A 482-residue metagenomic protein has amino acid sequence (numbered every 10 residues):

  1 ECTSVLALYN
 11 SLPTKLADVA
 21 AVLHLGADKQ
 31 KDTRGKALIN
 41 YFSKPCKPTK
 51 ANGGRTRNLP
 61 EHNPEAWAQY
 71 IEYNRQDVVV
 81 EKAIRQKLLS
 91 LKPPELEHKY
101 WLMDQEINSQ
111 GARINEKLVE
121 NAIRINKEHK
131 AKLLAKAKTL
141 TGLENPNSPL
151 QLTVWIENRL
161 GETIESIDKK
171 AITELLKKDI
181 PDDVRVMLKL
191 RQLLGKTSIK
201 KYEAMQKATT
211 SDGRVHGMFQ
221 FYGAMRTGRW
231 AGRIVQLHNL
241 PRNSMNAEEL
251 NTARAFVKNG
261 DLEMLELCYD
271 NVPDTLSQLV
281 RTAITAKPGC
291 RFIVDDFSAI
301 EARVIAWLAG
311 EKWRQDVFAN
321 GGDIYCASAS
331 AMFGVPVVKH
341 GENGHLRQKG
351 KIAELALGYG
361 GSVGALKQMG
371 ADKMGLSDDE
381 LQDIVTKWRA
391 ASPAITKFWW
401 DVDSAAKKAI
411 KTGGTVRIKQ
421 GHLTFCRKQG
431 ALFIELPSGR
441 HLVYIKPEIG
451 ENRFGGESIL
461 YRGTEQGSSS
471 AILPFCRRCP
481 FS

Functional and structural regions predicted by a protein language model:
E1-K29, N40-S482: Conserved catalytic core of nucleotide polymerization and phosphodiester-bond processing enzymes
R34: A glycine-rich beta-to-alpha transition motif near the start of alpha/beta enzyme domains, typified by
A37: Flexible glycine-/small-residue-enriched beta->alpha junction loops that bind anionic phosphate/pyrophosphate groups
